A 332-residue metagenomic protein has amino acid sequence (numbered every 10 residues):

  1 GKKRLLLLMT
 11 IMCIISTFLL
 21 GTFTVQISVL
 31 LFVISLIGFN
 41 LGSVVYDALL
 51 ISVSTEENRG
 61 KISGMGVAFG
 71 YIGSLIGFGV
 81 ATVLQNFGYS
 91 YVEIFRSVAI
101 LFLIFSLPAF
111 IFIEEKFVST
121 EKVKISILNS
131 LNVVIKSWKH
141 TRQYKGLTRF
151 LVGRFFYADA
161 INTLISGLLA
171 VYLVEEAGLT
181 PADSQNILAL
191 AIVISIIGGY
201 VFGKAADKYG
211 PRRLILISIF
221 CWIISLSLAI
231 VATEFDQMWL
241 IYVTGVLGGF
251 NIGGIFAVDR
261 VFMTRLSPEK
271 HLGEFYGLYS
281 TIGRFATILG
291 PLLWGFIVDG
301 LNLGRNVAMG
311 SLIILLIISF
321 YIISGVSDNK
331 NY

Functional and structural regions predicted by a protein language model:
G1, G198-P211, V298: Helix-to-loop junctions at the C-terminal end of transmembrane segments in multipass secondary transporters
G1-T10, K208-F220: Cytoplasmic membrane-interface "Motif A"-like loop-to-helix N-cap segments of 12-TM Major Facilitator Superfamily
L7-V25, F220-F235: C-terminal ends and interior cores of transmembrane alpha-helices in multi-pass membrane transporters/permeases
L41-S54, G254-P268: Intracellular juxtamembrane helix-capping segments at the cytosolic ends of symmetry-related transmembrane helices
K61-T82, S280-G290: Glycine-rich segments within core transmembrane alpha-helices of 12-TM secondary carriers
V83-I100, F296-L316: A membrane-interface helix-boundary motif in multi-pass transporters
K116-V152: Juxtamembrane intracellular "pre-TM" segments in multi-pass secondary transporters
G167-S184: Short amphipathic helix-loop junctions that connect adjacent transmembrane helices in Major Facilitator Superfamily/SLC
